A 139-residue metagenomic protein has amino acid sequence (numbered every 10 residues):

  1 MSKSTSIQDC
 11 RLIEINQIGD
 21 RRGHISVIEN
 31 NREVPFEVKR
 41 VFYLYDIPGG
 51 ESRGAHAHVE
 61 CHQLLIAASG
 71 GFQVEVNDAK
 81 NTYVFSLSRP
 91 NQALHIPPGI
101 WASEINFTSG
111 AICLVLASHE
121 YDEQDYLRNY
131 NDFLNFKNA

Functional and structural regions predicted by a protein language model:
M1-L94, S109-A139: Non-catalytic, conserved peripheral segments adjacent to functional cores
I96-G99: Short beta-strand-centered segments at strand-helix junctions
W101-T108: Beta-rich strand-turn-strand
